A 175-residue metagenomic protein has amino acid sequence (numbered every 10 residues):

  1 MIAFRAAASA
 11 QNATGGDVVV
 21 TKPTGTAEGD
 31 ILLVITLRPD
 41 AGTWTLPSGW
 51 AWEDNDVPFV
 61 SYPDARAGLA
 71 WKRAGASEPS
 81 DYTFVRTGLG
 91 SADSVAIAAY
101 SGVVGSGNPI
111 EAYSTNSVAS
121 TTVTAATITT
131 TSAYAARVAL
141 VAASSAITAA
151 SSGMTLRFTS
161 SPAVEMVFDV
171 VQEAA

Functional and structural regions predicted by a protein language model:
M1-A175: Primarily extracytoplasmic/secreted proteins and surface-exposed domains characterized by disulfide-bonded cysteine
